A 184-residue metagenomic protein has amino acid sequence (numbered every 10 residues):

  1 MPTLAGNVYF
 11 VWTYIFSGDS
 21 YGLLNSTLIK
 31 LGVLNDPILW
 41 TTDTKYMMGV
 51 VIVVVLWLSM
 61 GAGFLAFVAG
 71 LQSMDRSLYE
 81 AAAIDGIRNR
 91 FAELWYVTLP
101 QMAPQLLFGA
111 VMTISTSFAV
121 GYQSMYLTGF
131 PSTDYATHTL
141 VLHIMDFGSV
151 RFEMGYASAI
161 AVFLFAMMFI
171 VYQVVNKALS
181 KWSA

Functional and structural regions predicted by a protein language model:
M1-A184: A structural signal for multi-pass alpha-helical bundles of membrane permease subunits that mediate small-molecule
